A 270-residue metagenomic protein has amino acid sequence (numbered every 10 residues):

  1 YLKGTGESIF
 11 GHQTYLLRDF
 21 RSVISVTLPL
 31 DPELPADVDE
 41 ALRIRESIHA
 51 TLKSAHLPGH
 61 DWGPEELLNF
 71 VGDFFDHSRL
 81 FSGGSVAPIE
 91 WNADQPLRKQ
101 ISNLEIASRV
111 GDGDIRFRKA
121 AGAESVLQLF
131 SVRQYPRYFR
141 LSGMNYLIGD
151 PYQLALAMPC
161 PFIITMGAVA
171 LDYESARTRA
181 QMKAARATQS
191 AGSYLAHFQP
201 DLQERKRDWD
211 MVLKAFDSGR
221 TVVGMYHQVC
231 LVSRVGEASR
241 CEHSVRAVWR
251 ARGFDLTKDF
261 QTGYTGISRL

Functional and structural regions predicted by a protein language model:
Y1-L270: Extended, folded cores of ATP/NTP-driven motor/assembly subunits in large transport and secretion machines
